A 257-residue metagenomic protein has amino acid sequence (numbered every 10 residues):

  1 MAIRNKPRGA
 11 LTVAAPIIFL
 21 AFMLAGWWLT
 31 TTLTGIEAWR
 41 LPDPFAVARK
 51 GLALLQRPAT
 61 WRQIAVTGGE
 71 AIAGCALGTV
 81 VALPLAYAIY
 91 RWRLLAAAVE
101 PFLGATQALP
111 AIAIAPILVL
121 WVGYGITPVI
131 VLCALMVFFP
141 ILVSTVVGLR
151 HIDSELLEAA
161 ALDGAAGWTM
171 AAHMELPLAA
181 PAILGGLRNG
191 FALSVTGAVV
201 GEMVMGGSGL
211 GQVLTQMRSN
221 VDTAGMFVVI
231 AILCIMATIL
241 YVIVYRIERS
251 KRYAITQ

Functional and structural regions predicted by a protein language model:
M1-F19, V242-Q257: Transmembrane alpha-helical segments of polytopic membrane transport and secretion proteins
I3-R4, L33-A76: Periplasmic/extracellular loop-to-transmembrane helix junction in inner-membrane transport proteins
A73-L103: Transmembrane-helix boundary motif in ABC transporter permease subunits
R93, R150, P181, G185 (+1 more regions): C-terminal transmembrane helix and the adjacent membrane-cytosol boundary/short C-terminal tail of inner/organellar
G104-P140, V147-G148: Generic hydrophobic transmembrane alpha-helix motif, especially the helices
V119-W121, T196-L233, A254-Q257: Glycine-rich helix-loop "coupling/hinge" segments at transmembrane-helix boundaries in multipass transporters
V131-L135, W168-G201: Transmembrane alpha-helices
L149-E155, A159-A179, S219: Short helix-to-coil transition segments within interhelical loops that connect adjacent transmembrane helices
